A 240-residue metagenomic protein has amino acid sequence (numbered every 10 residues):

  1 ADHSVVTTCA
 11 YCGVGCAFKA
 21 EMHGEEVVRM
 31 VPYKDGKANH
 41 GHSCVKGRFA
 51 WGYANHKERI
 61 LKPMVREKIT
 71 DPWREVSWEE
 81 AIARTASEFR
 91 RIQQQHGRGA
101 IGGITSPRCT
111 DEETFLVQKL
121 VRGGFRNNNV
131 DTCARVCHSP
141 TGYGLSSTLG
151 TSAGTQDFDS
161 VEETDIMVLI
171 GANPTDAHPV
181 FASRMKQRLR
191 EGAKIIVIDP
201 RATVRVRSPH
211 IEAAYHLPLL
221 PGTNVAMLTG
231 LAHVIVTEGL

Functional and structural regions predicted by a protein language model:
A1-L240: Catalytic alpha/large subunits of respiratory electron-transfer oxidoreductases, centered on bis-MGD molybdoenzymes
